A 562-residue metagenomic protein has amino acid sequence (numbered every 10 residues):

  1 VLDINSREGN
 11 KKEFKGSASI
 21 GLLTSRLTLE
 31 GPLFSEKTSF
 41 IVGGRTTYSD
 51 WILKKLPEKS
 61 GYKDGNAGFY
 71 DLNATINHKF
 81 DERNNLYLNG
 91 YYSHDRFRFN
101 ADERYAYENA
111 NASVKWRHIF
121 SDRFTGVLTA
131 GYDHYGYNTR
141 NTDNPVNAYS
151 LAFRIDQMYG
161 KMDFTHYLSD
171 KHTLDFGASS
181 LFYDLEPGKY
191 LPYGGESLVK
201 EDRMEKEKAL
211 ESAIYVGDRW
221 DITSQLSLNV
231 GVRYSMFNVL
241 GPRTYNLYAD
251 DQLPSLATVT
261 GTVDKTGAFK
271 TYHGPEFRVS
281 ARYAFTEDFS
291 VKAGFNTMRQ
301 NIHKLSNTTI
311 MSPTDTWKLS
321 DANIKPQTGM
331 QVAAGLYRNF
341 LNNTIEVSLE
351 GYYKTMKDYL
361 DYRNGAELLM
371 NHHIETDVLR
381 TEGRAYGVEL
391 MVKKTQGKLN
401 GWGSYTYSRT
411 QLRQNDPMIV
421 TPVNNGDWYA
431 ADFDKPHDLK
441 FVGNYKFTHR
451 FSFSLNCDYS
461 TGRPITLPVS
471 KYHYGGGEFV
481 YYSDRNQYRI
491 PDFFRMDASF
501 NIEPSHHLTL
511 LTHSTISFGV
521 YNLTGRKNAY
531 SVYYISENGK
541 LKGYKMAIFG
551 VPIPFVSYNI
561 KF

Functional and structural regions predicted by a protein language model:
V1-E8, F14-K63, G68-K79, Y87-Y91 (+1 more regions): Predominantly transmembrane beta-strands of Gram-negative outer membrane beta-barrel pores used for transport
G9-F14, F34-K37, E82-R83, D122-T125 (+7 more regions): Short loop/turn motifs that connect adjacent beta-strands in outer-membrane beta-barrel proteins
A67-K189, E346-S348: Outer-membrane beta-barrel domain signature, strongest for Gram-negative TonB-dependent receptors and also present
G136, D184-E196, N238-V259, Y283-V332 (+4 more regions): Surface-exposed extracellular loop regions of Gram-negative outer-membrane beta-barrel proteins, predominantly
Q157-K161, R203, E211-A213, L319-K325 (+5 more regions): Outer membrane beta-barrel strand-and-loop segments of large Gram-negative receptors, especially TonB-dependent
D175-F289, N301, P417-I419: Signature of Gram-negative outer-membrane beta-barrel scaffolds
Y352-T355, I374-V469: Gram-negative outer-membrane beta-barrel transporters
R450, Y459-G476, F493-D497, N501-F562: C-terminal beta-signal and adjacent terminal beta-strands/loops of Gram-negative outer-membrane beta-barrel proteins
